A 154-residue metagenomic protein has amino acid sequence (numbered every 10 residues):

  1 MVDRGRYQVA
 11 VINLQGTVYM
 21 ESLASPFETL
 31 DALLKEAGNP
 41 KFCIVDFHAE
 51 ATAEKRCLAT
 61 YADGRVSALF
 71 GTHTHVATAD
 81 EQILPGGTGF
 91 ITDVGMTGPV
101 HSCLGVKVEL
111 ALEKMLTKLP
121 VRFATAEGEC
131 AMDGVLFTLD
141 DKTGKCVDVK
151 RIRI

Functional and structural regions predicted by a protein language model:
M1, E81, G134-F137: Short beta-strand scaffold segments in enzyme catalytic cores
M1-F42: Binuclear metal-dependent hydrolase catalytic cores centered on His/Asp/Glu-rich metal-binding motifs
R4-R6, P85-G86, T138-K145: Short acidic-glycine loop/turn motifs at beta-strand connectors
I12, I44, H73, F137: Divalent metal-coordination and catalytic microenvironments
N13-G16, F47-A49, R153: Short, structured patches in soluble enzyme cores that scaffold and shape functional sites
E28-G38, F42-D63, S67-A68: Conserved, well-structured core segments that form or line functional sites
T52-T125: Conserved beta-sheet core of the metallophosphoesterase superfamily
L110-I154: A short C-terminal boundary segment appended to hydrolase-like catalytic domains
